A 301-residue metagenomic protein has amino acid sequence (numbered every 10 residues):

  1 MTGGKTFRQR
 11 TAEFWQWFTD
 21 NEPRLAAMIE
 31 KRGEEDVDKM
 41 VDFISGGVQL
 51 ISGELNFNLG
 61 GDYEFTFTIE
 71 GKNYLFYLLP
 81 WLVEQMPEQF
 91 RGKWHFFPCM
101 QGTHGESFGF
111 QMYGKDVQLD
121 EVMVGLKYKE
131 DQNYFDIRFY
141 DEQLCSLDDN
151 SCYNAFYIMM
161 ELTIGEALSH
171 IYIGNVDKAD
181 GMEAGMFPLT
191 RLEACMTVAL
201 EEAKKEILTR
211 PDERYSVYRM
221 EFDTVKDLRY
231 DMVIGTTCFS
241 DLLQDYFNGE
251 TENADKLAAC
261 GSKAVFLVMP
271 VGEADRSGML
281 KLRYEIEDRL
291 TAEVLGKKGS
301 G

Functional and structural regions predicted by a protein language model:
M1-G53, L59: N-terminal domain-onset segments
G33-S45, F76-L79, S151-M160, S277-E293: Well-ordered, non-membrane alpha-helical segments in soluble/globular domains
E35-H95: An N-terminal, globular interaction/scaffold subdomain
N58-T66, D131-R138, L257-V271: Glycine-rich, often proline-containing surface loops adjacent to acidic residues and nearby aromatics that form
W81, R91-H95, Y215-G301: C-terminal structured domains
F96-F108, D177, S300-G301: Short proline/glycine- and acidic-rich turn/helix-capping motifs at secondary-structure junctions
T103-G125: Short, low-order "capping/linker" segments at domain edges
Q118-D223, S240-L242, F247-N253, C260-G261: Long, hydrophobic alpha/beta structural blocks
